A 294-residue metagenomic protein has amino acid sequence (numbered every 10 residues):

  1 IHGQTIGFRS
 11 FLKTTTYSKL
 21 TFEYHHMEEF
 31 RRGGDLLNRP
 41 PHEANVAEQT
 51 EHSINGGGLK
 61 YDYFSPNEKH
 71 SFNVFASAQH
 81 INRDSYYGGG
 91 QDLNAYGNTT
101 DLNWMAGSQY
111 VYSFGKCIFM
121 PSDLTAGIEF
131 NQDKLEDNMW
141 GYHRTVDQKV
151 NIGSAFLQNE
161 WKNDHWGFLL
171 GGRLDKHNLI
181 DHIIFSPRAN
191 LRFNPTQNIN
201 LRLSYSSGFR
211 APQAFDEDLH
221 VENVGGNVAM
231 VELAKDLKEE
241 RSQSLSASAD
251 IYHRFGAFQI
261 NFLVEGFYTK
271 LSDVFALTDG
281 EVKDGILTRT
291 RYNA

Functional and structural regions predicted by a protein language model:
I1, M27, R32-G33, S71-G88 (+3 more regions): Surface-exposed extracellular loop regions of Gram-negative outer-membrane beta-barrel proteins
G3-T5, K13-F72, A78-N103: Flexible loop and strand-edge segments within Gram-negative outer membrane beta-barrel domains
L12-T14, D62-S65, T100-L102, Y110-K116 (+7 more regions): Residue-level signature of outer-membrane beta-barrel architecture
T16-K19, S65-S71, S113-D123, D164-H165 (+2 more regions): Short loop/turn motifs that connect adjacent beta-strands in outer-membrane beta-barrel proteins
L20-F22, H70-A76, A106, S122-I128 (+3 more regions): Transmembrane beta-strands of outer-membrane beta-barrel proteins
H26-F30, Y63-S65, A78-N82, Y112 (+7 more regions): Transmembrane beta-strands of outer-membrane beta-barrel pores
R39-E48, K60, Y87-N98, D137-D147 (+4 more regions): Extracellular loop and loop/strand-boundary signature of outer-membrane beta-barrel proteins
S71-S85, N194, R202, D236-N293: Membrane-embedded beta-barrel scaffold of Gram-negative outer-membrane proteins
